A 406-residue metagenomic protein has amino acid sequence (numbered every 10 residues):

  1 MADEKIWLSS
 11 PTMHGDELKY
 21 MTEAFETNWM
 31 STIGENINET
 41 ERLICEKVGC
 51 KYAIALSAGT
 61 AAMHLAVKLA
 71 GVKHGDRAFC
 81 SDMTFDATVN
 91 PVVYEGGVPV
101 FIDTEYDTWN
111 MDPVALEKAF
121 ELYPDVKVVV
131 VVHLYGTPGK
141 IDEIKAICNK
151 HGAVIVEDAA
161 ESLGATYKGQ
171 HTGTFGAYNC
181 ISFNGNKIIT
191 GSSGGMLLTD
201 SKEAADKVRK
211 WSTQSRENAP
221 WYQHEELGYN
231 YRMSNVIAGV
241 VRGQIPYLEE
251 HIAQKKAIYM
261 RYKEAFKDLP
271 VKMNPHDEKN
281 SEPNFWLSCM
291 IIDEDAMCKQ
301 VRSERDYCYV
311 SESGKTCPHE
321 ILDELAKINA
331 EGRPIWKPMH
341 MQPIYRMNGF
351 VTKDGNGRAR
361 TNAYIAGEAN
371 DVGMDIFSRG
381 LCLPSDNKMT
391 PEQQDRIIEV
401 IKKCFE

Functional and structural regions predicted by a protein language model:
M1-M30, P384: N-terminal "arm"/small-domain region of PLP-dependent enzymes with the aminotransferase-like
M30-R77, P91-Y94, F101-D103, Q170: Phosphate-binding glycine-rich loop
E35-R42, K47-K51, V114, K118 (+5 more regions): PLP-dependent aminotransferase class I/II
A66-L122, V310, L325: Conserved PLP-anchoring active-site segment centered on the Schiff-base-forming lysine
N90-V92, I147, V236: Hydrophobic/aromatic ligand-binding patch that stacks against planar heteroaromatic rings of cofactors or nucleotides
E95, K150-H151, I328: Helix C-cap/helix->beta junction micro-motif
D107-G191, M196-L198, E203, D386: Active-site phosphate-binding strand-loop segment of PLP-dependent enzymes
